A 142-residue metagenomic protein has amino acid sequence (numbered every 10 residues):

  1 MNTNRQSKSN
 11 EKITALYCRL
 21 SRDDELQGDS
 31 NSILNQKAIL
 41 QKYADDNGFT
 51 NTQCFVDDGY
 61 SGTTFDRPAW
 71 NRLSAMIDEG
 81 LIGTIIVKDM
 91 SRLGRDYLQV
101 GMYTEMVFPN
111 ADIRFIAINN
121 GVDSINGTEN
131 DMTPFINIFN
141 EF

Functional and structural regions predicted by a protein language model:
M1-F142: Short, structured surface patches at the beginning of a domain
